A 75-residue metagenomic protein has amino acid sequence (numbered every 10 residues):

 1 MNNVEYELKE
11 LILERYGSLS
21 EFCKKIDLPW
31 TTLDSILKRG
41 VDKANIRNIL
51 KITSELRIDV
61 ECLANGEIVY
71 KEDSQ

Functional and structural regions predicted by a protein language model:
M1-E21, K25: A short, Lys/Arg-rich alpha-helix, primarily the initiator
N3-Y6, N45-I49: Short alpha-helical elements of helix-turn-helix
E5, P29, D34-S35, K51-I52 (+1 more regions): Intrinsically disordered, low-complexity repeat segments enriched in small/polar residues
E10, R15, S35, S54 (+1 more regions): Short, charged recognition helix plus adjacent turn of helix-turn-helix-like nucleic-acid-binding domains
G17, L28, I58: Short glycine/serine/threonine/alanine-rich loop segments
D27-A44, G66: Recognition helix of helix-turn-helix/homeodomain-like DNA-binding domains that insert into the DNA major groove
R47-C62: DNA major-groove recognition helix of helix-turn-helix/homeodomain DNA-binding modules
